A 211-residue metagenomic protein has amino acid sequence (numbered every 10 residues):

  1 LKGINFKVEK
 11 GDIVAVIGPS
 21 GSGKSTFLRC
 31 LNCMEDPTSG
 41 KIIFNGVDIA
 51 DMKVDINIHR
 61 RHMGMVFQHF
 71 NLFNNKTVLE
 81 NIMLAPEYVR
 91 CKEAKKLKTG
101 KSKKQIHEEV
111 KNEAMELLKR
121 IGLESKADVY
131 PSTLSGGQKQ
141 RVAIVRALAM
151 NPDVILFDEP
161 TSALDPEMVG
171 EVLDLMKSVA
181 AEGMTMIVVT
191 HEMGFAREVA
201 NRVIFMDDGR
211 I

Functional and structural regions predicted by a protein language model:
L1-I211: ABC family nucleotide-binding domain
